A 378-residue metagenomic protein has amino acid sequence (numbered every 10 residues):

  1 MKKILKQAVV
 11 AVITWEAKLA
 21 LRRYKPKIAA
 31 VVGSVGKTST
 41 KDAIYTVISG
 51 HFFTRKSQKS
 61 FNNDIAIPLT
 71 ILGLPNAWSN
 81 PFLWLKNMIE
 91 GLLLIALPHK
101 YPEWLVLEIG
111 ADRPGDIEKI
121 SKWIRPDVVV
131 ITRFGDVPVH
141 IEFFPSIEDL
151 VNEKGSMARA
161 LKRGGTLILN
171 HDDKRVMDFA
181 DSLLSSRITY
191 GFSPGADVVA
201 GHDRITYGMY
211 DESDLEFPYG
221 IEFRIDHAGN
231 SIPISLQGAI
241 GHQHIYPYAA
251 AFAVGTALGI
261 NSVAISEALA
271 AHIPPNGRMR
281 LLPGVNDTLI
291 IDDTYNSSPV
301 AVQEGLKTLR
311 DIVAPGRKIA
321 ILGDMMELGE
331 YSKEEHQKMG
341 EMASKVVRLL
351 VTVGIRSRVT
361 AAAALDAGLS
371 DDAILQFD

Functional and structural regions predicted by a protein language model:
M1-V32, S39-F52, D64-A66, I71-L72: Short, basic phosphate-binding NTP loop
K18-Y24, S49-N152, G241, I245 (+1 more regions): ATP-dependent carboxylate-amine ligase catalytic core
P26, L161-T166, L183-S186, V347-R348 (+1 more regions): A short helix->loop->beta-strand "cap" motif at the edges of active sites that frequently abuts
L94-W104, I109-V139, M177-P233, P275-N276: Extended acidic/charged loop-beta regions that coordinate divalent cations and stabilize anionic phosphate/carboxylate
D127, R163-L167, P315-G316: Short glycine-dipeptide loop
I131, L167-H171, I319-G323, V346-I355: Short internal beta-strands
F217-Y219, N230-L349: Nucleotide phosphate-binding/pyrophosphate-handling subdomain across enzymes that bind or process nucleotide phosphates
D372-D378: Short acidic-hydrophobic, aromatic-tinged amphipathic segments that line or gate anion-handling sites
